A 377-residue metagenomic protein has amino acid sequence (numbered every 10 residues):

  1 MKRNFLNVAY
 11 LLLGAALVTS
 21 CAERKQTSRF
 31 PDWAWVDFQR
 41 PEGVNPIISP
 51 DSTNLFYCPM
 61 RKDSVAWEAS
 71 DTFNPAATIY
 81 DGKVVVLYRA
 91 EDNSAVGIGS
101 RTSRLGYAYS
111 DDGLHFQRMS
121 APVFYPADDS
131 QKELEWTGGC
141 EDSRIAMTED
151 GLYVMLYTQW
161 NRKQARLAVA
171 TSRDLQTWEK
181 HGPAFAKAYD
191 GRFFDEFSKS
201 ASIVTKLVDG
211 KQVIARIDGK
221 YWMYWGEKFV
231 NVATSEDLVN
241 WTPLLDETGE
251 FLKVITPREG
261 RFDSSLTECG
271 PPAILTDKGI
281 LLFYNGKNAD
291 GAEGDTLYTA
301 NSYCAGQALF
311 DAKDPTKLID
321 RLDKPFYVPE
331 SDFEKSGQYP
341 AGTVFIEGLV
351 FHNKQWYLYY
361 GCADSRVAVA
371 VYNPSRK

Functional and structural regions predicted by a protein language model:
M1-T27: Bacterial Sec-dependent N-terminal signal peptides
C21-N74, T78-G138, M147-S265, I274-Y339 (+1 more regions): Beta-rich carbohydrate-recognition and catalytic domains
D263-C269, G342-F345: Donor nucleotide-activated moiety binding/catalytic core segment of transferases that use nucleotide-activated donors
